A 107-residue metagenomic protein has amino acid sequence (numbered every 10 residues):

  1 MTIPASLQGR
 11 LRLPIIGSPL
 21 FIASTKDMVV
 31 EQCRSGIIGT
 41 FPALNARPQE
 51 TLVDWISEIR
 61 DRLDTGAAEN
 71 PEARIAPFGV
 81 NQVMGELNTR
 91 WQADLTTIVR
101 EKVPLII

Functional and structural regions predicted by a protein language model:
M1-I107: Active-site entrance/lid segments in N-terminal catalytic domains of soluble metabolic enzymes
